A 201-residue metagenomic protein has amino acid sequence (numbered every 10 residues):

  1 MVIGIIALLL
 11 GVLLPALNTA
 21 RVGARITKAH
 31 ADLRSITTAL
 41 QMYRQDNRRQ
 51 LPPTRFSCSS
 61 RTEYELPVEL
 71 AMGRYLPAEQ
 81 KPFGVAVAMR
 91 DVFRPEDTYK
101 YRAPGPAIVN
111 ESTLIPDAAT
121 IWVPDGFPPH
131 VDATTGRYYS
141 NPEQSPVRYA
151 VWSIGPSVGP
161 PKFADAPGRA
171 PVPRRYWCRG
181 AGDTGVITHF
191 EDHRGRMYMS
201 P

Functional and structural regions predicted by a protein language model:
M1, V12, R25-K28, S35: Alpha-helical initiation/capping and key positions within long helical/coiled-coil segments
M1-N18: N-terminal single-pass transmembrane signal-anchor helix
A7-L10, R44, E69: Preference for short coil/turn "hinge" residues that link or interrupt alpha-helices
A20-G23, H30-L51: N-terminal alpha-helical signal peptides/signal-anchor transmembrane segments
R49-P201: Low-complexity, acidic interaction segments enriched in glycine
